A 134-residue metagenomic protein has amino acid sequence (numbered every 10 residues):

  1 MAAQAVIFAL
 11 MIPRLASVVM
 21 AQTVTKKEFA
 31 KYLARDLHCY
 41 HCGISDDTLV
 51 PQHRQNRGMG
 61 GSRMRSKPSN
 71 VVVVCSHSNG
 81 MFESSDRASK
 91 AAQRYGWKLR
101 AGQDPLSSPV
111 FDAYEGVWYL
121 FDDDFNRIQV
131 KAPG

Functional and structural regions predicted by a protein language model:
A2-E28, V130-G134: Arg/Lys-rich, low-complexity, intrinsically disordered N-terminal tails that contact nucleic acids
M11-V24, G43-G60: Short, charged low-complexity linear segments at domain edges
T23-V50, C75-S78: Short cysteine-rich loop/turn motifs with clustered Cys
D36, S69-V72, S107: Short, surface-exposed beta-edge/turn micro-motifs
D47, P68-R94: Short Cys/His-centered divalent metal-binding micro-motifs
R54-G60, K90-R100: Short cysteine/histidine-rich metal-coordination sites, predominantly Zn2+-binding motifs
N56-N70: Short linker/helix segments within small regulatory modules
L99-G134: Short flanking/linker segments adjacent to small metal-binding domains or redox-active Cys/His motifs
